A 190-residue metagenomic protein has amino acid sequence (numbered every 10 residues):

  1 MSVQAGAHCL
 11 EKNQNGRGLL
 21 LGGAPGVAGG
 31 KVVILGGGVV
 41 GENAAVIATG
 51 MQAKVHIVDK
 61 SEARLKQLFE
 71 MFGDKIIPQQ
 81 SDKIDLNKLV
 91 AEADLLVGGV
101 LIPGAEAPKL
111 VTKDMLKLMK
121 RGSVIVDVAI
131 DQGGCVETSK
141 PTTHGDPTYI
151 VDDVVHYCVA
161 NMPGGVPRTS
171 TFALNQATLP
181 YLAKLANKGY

Functional and structural regions predicted by a protein language model:
M1-A5, C9-L20, I130, C135-Y190: Adenosine-phosphate binding glycine-rich loop
V3, A44-A45, L65, L116 (+1 more regions): Generic hydrophobic/aromatic pocket-lining and core-packing "Φ" positions
N13-L101: Glycine-rich phosphate/diphosphate-binding loop of Rossmann-like nucleotide-binding domains
V27, I102-G104, M162-G165: A short, flexible beta-alpha/helix-coil linker loop
G37, A44, K109, L116-M119 (+1 more regions): A structural preference for long, well-packed, hydrophobic secondary-structure segments
E70-D152: Rossmann-like adenosine-cofactor binding region
